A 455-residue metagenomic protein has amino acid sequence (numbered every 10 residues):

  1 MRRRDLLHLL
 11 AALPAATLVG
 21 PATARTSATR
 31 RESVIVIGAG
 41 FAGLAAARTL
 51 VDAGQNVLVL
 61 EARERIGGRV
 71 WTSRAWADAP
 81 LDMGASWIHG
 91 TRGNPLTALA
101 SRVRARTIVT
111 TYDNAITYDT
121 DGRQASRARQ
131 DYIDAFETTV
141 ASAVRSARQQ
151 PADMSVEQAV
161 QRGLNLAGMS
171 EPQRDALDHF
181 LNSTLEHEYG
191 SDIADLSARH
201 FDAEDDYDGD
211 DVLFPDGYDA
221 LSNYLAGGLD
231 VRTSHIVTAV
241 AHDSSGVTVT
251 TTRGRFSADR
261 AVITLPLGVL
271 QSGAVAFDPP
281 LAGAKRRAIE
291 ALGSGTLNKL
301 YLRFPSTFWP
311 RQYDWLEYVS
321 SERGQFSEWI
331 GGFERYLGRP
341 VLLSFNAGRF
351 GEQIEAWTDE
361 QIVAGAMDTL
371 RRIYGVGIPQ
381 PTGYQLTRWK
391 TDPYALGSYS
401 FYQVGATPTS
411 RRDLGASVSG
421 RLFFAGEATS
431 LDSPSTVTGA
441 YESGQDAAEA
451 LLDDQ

Functional and structural regions predicted by a protein language model:
R2-Q455: FAD-dinucleotide binding site
